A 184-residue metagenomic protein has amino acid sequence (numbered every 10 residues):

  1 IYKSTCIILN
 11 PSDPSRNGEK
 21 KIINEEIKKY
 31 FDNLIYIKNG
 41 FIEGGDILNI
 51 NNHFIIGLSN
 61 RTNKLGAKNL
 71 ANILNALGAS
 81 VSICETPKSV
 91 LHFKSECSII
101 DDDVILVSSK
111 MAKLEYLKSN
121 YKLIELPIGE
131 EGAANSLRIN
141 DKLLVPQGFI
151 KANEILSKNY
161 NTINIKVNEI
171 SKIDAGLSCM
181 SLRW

Functional and structural regions predicted by a protein language model:
I1-W184: The feature marks the mature, well-folded catalytic cores of soluble enzymes
